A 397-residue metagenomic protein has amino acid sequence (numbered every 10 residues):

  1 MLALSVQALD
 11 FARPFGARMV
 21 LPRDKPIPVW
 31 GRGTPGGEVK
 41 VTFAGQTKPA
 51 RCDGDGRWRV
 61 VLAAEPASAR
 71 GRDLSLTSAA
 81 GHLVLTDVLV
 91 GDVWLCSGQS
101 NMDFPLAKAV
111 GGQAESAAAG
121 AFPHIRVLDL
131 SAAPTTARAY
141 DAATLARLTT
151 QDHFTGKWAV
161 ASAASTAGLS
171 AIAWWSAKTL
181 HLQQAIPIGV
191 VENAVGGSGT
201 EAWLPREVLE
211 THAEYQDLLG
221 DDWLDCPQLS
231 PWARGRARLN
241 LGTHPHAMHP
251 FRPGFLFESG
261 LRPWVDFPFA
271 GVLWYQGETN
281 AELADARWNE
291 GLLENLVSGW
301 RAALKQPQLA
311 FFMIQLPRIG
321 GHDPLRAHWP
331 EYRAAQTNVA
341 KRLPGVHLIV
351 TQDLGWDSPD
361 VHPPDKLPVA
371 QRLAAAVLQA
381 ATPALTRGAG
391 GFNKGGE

Functional and structural regions predicted by a protein language model:
A3-V6: N-terminal signal peptide c-region/cleavage motif recognized by signal peptidases
A8-E397: Cell-envelope and extracellular/periplasmic
